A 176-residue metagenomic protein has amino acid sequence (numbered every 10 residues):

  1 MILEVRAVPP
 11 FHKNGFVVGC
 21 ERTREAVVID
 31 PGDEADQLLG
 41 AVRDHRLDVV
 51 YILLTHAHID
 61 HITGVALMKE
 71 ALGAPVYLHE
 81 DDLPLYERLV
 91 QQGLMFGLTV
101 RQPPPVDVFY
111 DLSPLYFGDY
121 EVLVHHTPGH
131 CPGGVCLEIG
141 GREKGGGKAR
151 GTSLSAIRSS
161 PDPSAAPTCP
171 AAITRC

Functional and structural regions predicted by a protein language model:
M1-H45, C136-S155: Conserved beta-strand hairpin/beta-sheet module of binuclear metal-dependent hydrolase folds, prominently
R6-V8, P105-D107, H126-H130: Short Gly/Pro-enriched turn/cap motifs at secondary-structure boundaries
F11, H58-H61, P170: Alpha-helix N-cap/loop-to-helix initiation residues
V18, D30, H56, M68 (+3 more regions): Divalent metal-coordination and catalytic microenvironments
R22-T23, D33, I59, D82 (+2 more regions): Short, glycine/acidic-enriched loop or turn micro-motifs at the edges of active sites
V27-I29, Y51-L53, V124-H126: Short catalytic-loop micro-motif centered on adjacent basic/acidic residues
E34-Y120, R142, G151: Active-site HxH/HxHxD metal-binding segment of metal-dependent hydrolases
Q92-L94, Y120-C176: Metallo-beta-lactamase
